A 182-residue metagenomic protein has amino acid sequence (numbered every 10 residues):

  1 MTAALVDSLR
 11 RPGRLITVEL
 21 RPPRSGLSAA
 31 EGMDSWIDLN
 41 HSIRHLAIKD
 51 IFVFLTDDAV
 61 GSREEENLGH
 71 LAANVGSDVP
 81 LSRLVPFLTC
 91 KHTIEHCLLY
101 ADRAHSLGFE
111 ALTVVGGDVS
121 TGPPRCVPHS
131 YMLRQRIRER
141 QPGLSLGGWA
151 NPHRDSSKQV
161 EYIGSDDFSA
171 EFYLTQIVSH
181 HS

Functional and structural regions predicted by a protein language model:
M1-R21, S25, A30: N-terminal amphipathic alpha-helix/helix-capping segment at the start of soluble metabolic enzymes
V6-R11, N40-I48, G69-L81, A101-F109 (+2 more regions): Acidic (Asp/Glu)-rich catalytic clusters
I16-P22, I51-L55, R83-L88, L112-V114 (+2 more regions): Hydrophobic faces of well-ordered beta-strands that scaffold small-molecule active sites in alpha/beta enzyme cores
P22-E31, A47-G69, G116-C126, S182: Glycine-rich, proline-tolerant flexible connector loops at the mouths of alpha/beta enzymes
E31-I37, T89-R103: Glycine-rich anion/phosphate-binding loops
G61-P86, V127-W149: Alpha-helix-loop-beta-strand connector modules within alpha/beta enzyme cores
I94-H105, K158-F168, S182: Catalytic cores of alpha/beta
G117-L174: Internal, glycine-rich beta/alpha segment that forms the wall or movable "lid" of small-molecule/cofactor binding
